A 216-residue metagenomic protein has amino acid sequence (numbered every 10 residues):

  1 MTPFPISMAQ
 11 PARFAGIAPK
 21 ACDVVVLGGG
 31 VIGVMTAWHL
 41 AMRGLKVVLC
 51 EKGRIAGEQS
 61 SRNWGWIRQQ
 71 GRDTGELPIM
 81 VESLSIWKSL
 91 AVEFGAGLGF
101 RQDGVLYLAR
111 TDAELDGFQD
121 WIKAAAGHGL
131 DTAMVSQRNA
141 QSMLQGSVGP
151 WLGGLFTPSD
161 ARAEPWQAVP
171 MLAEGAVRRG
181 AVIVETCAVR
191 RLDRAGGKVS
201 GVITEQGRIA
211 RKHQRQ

Functional and structural regions predicted by a protein language model:
M1-V24, M42-R43: Extreme N-terminal leader/targeting segments of oxidoreductases
V25-L27, I209-Q216: Short hydrophobic core segments
G28-G30, K52: Glycine-rich Rossmann-fold phosphate-binding loop(s) that bind the pyrophosphate of adenine dinucleotide cofactors
G33-V34: N-terminal Rossmann-fold NAD(P) dinucleotide-binding loop
A37, A41, G175: Gly/Ala-rich phosphate-binding loop of Rossmann-like dinucleotide-binding domains, activating on the conserved
A41-S61: Glycine-rich FAD pyrophosphate-binding loop
W64-M143: Dinucleotide-binding Rossmann-like beta1-alpha1 core, especially the glycine-rich loop that anchors the ADP
F156-H213: Helical element adjacent to the flavin cofactor pocket in flavoenzyme catalytic cores
